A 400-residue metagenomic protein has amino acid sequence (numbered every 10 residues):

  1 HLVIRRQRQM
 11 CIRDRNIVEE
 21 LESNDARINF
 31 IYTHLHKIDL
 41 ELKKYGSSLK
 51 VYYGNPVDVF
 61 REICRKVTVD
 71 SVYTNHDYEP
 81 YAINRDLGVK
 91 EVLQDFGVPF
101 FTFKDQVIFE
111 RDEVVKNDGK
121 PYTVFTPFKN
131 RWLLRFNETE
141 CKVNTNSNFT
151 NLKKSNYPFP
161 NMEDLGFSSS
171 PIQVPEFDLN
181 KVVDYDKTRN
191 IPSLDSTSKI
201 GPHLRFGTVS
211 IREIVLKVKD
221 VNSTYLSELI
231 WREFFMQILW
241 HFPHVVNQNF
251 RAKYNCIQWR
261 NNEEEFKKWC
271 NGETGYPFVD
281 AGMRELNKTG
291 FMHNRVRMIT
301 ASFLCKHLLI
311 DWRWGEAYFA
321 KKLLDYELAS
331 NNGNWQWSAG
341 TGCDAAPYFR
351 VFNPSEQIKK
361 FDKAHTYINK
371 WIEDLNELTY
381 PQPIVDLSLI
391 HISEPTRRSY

Functional and structural regions predicted by a protein language model:
H1-R8, I12, I390-H391, T396-Y400: Single conserved hydrophobic/aromatic residue that forms the stacking wall/gate of nucleotide- or nucleobase-binding
R5-Q9, R13-F136, V221, R284: Trp/Phe/Arg-rich N-terminal binding region typifying the photolyase-homology
L35-L40, G88-V89, F109-V114, D186-I191 (+5 more regions): Intrinsically disordered, low-complexity boundary segments flanking structured domains
D77, F234, R397: Flexible loop residues that form catalytic and substrate-binding hotspots at small-molecule/glycan-binding clefts
K120-Y254, Q357-L389, S393: Glycine/tryptophan-enriched, flexible segments
S196-N369: Active-site-proximal binding-pocket segments
